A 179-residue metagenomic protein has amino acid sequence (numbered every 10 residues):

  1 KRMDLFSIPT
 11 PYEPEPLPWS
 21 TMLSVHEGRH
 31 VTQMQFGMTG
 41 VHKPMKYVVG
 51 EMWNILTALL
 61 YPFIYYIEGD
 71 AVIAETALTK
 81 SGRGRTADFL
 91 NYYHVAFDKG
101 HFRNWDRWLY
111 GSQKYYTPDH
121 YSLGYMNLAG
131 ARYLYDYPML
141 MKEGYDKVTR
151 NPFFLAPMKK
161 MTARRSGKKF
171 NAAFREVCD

Functional and structural regions predicted by a protein language model:
K1, T79-R83, R150-P157: Secretory-pathway/luminal and periplasmic proteins that interact with or process carbohydrate-rich
K1-L56, A71: Juxtacatalytic substrate-recognition/specificity segment
I8-W19, I55-P62, S112-P118, A129-G130: Second-shell loop/turn segments in exported
P16-S20, S24-G28, T32, P44 (+8 more regions): Stable alpha-helical elements in mature extracytoplasmic
F36-W105, K160-R175: Post-HExxH zinc-binding segment in Zn-dependent metallohydrolases
R83-A131, M141-G144: Long, well-structured alpha-helical subdomains associated with metal-dependent extracellular/ecto-lumenal hydrolases
P118, K142-D179: Beta/coil-rich, acidic/histidine-enriched accessory regions frequently appended to metallopeptidases
D136: Intrinsically disordered, low-complexity polar regions and short flexible loop motifs
